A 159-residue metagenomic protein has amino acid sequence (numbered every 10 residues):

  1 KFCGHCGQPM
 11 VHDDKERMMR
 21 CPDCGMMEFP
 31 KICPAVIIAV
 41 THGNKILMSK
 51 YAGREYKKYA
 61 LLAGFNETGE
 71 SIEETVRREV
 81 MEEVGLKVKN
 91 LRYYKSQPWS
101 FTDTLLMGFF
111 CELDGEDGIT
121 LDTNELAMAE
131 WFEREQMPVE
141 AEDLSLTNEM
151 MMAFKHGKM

Functional and structural regions predicted by a protein language model:
K1, E16-M19: Cys/His-enriched microdomains
K1, H12, E55-Y59, F101 (+1 more regions): Nudix hydrolase/Nudix homology domain
Q8-V11, F29: Short functional micro-motifs and their immediate structural scaffolds
M18-L61, F65-N66, K87-V88, C111-G115: N-terminal strand-loop-strand
V36, L105-M107, A127: Change "...and in nucleic-acid phosphodiester-cleaving endonucleases..." to "...and in nucleic-acid processing enzymes
A60-K95, F109: The catalytic Nudix box helix
Q97-T120: Active-site-adjacent beta-strand/loop module that shapes the phosphate/pyrophosphate-binding cleft
